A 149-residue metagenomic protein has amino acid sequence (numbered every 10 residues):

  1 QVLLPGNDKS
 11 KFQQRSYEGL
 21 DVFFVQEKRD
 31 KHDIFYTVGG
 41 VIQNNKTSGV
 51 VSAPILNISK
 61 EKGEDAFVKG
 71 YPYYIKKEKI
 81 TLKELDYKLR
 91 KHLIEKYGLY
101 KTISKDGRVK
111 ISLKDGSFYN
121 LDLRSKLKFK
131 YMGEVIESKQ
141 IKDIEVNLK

Functional and structural regions predicted by a protein language model:
Q1-K69: Long, low-hydrophobicity ectodomains and other hydrophilic envelope-associated domains
Q1-K9, Q14-Y17, E84-K88, R124-L127 (+1 more regions): Generic hydrophobic segment detector
Q14, K28-H32, I75, K79-K83 (+3 more regions): Low-complexity, intrinsically disordered regions enriched in charged/polar residues
G49-S117: Mature extracytoplasmic domains of secretory-pathway proteins
Y119-L121: Generic detection of short hydrophobic beta-strand segments and adjacent strand-loop junctions
R124-K149: Proteolytic cleavage junctions
